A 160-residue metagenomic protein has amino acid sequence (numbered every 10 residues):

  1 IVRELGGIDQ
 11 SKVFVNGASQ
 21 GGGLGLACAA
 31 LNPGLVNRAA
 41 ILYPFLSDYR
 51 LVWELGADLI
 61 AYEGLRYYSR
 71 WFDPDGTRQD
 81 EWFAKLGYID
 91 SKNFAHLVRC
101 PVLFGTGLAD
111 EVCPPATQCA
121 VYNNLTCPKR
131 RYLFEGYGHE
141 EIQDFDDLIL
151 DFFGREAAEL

Functional and structural regions predicted by a protein language model:
I1-S19: Gly/Ser-rich "nucleophile elbow"/oxyanion-hole loop immediately N-terminal to the catalytic nucleophile in hydrolases
G17-A27: Glycine-rich nucleophile elbow surrounding the catalytic serine of serine-hydrolase chemistry
A27-G76: Hydrolase active-site cap/lid region
T77-F94: Active-site nucleophile elbow and catalytic-triad environment of alpha/beta-hydrolase enzymes
V98, F104-T106, D110: Short beta-strand/loop motif that positions the catalytic acidic residue of the alpha/beta-hydrolase fold
C100-V102, P114-Y122: Short alpha-helix in the alpha/beta-hydrolase fold that links the catalytic acid
L108-C113, E140: Acidic catalytic loop of the alpha/beta-hydrolase fold
L133-L148: Histidine-bearing beta->alpha loop at or near hydrolase active sites
